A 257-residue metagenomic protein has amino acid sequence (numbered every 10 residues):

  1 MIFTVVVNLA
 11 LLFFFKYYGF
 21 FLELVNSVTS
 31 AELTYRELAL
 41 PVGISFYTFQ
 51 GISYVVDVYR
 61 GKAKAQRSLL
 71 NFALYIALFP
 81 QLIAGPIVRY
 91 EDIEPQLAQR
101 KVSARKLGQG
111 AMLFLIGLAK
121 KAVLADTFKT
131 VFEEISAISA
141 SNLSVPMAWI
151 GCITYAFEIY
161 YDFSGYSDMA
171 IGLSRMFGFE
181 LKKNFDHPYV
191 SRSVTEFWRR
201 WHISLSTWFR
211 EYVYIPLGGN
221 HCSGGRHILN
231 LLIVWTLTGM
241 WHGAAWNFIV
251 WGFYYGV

Functional and structural regions predicted by a protein language model:
M1-V257: Membrane-embedded transmembrane alpha-helical bundles that form the catalytic cores of multi-pass lipid-modifying
